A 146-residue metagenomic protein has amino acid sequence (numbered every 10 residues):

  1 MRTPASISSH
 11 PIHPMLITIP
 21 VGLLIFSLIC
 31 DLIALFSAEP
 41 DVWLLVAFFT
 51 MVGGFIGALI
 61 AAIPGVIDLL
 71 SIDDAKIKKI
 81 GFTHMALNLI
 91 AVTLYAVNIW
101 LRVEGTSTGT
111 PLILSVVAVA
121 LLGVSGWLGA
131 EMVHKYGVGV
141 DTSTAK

Functional and structural regions predicted by a protein language model:
M1-K146: Polytopic transmembrane helical bundles with strong interfacial aromatic enrichment
